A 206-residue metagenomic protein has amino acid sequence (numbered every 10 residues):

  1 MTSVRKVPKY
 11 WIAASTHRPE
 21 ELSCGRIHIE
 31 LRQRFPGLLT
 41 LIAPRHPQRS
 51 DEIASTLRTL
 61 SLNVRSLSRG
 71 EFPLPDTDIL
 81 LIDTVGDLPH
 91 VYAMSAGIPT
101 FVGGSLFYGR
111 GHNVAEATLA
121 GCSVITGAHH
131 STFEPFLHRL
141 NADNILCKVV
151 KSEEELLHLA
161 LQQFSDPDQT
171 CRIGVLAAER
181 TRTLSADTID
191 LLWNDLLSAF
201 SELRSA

Functional and structural regions predicted by a protein language model:
M1-A206: Nucleotide-activated sugar donor-binding and catalytic core shared by glycosyltransferases and related lipid-linked
